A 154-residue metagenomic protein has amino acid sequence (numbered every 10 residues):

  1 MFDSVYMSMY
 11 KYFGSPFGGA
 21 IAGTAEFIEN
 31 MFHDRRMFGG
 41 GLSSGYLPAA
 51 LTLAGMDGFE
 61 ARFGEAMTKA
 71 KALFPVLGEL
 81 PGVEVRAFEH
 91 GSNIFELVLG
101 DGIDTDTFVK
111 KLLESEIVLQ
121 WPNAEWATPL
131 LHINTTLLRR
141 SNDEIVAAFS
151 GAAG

Functional and structural regions predicted by a protein language model:
M1-G100: Active-site C-terminal subdomain of aminotransferase-like
G78, G82-A153: Conserved C-terminal alpha-helix-loop-beta "cap" of PLP-dependent enzymes that closes/shapes the active-site mouth
